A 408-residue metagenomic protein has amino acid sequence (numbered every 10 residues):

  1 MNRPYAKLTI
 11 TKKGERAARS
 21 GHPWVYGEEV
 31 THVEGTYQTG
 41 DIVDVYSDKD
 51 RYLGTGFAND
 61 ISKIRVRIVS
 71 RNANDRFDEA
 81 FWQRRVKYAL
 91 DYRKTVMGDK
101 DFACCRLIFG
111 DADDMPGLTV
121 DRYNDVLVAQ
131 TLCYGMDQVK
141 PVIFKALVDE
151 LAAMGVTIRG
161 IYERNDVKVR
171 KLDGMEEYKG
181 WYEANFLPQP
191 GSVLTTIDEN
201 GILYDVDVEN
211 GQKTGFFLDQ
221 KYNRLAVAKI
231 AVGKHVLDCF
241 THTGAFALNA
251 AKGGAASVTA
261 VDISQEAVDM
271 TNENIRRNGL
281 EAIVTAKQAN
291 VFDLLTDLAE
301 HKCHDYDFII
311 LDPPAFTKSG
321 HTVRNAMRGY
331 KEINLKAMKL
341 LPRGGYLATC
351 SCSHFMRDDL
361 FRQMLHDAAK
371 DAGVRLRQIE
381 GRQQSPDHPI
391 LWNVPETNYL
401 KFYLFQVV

Functional and structural regions predicted by a protein language model:
M1-N124: Non-catalytic accessory regions of SAM-dependent methyltransferases
G110-D121, P141-F216: Non-catalytic substrate-recognition/targeting regions of SAM-dependent transferases
G233-H242: Conserved class I S-adenosyl-L-methionine
T243-A256: Conserved SAM-binding loop of SAM-dependent methyltransferases across substrates and taxa, primarily the Class I
S257-D262: Conserved SAM-binding motif I beta-strand of class I
E266-I310: S-adenosyl-L-methionine
D305, E332, Y346-V408: C-terminal catalytic and target-recognition region of SAM-dependent MTase-like enzymes, primarily methyltransferases
Y306-K336: Mobile active-site "lid"/loop adjacent to the S-adenosyl-L-methionine
